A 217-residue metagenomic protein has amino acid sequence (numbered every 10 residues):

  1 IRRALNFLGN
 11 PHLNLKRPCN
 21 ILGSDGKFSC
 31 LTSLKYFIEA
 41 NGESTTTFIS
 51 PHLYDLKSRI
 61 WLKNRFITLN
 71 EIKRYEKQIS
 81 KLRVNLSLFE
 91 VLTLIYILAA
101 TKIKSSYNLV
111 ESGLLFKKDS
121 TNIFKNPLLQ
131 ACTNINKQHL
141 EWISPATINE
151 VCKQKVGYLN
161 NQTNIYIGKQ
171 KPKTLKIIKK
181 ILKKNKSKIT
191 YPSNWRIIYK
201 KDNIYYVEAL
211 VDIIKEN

Functional and structural regions predicted by a protein language model:
I1, L31, I72, E76 (+2 more regions): A general structural signal for well-ordered alpha-helical segments in protein cores
I1-G23, Y36, A40: Short functional linear segments
A4, L34, I38, T93-A100 (+1 more regions): Buried hydrophobic packing segments
G9-L15, A40-K125, K137, E141-A146 (+2 more regions): ATP-dependent carboxylate-amine ligase catalytic core
N10, C30-I38, I177-I181: Glycine-rich loop at the start of a catalytic domain that most often binds anionic cofactors/ligands
K16, I103-S112, P127-N217: Acidic, Mg2+-coordinating active-site environments of NTP-dependent enzymes
N20, F28-I49: A conserved segment at the C-terminal end of the G1
I21-S24, F28-C30, L109, T133: Ser/Thr-glycine-rich phosphate-binding loops at phosphate-binding pockets of nucleotides, nucleotide cofactors
